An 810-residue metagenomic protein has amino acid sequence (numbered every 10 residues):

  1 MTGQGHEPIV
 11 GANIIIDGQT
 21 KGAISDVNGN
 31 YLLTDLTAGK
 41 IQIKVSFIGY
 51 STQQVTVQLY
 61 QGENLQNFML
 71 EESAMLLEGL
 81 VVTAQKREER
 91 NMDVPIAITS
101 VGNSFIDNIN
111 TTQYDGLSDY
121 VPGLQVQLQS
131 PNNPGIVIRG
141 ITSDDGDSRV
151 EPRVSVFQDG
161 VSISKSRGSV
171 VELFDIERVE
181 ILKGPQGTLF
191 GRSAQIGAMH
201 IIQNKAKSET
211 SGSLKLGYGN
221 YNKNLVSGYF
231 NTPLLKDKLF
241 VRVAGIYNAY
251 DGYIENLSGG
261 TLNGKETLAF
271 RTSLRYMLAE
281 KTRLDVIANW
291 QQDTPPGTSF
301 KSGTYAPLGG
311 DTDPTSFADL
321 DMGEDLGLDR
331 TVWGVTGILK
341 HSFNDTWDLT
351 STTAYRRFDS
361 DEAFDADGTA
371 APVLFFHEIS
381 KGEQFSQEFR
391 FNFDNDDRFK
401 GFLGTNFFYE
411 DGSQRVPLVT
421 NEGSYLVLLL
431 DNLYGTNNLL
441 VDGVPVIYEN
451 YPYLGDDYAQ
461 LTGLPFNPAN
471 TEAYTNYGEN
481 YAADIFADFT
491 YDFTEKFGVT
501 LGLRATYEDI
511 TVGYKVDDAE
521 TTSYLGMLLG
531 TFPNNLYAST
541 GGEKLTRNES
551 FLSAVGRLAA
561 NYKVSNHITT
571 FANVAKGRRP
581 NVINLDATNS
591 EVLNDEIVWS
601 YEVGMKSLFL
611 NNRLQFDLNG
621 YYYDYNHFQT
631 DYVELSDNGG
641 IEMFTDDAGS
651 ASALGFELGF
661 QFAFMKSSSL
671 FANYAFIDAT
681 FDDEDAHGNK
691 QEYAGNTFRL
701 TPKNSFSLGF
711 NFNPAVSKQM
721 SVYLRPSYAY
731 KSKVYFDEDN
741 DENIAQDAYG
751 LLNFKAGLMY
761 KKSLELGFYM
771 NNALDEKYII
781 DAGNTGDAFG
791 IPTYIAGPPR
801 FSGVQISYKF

Functional and structural regions predicted by a protein language model:
M1-E78: Periplasm-facing N-terminal accessory domains of Gram-negative outer-membrane beta-barrel systems
L32-D35, G146-D147, V154, D159-P185: Short acidic/polar hinge/loop motifs at secondary-structure boundaries that mediate gating or recognition
E151-P152, K165, F174-E177, T188-L257 (+7 more regions): Outer-membrane beta-barrel translocator/receptor signature
H200, S208-E209, G217, Y229 (+4 more regions): Periplasmic-side early beta-strands and strand-to-turn transitions of outer-membrane beta-barrels
R275-A279, D394, N406-F408, N476-Y625 (+1 more regions): Structural signature of Gram-negative outer-membrane beta-barrels, strongest in the C-terminal barrel of TonB-dependent
G334, I338-F364, K563, T569-R579 (+5 more regions): Membrane-embedded beta-barrel scaffold of Gram-negative outer-membrane proteins
S380-N392, D396-N406, E602, T697-F810: Conserved C-terminal beta-signal and adjacent last beta-strands/turns of outer-membrane beta-barrel proteins
N392, F402, E495, V499 (+3 more regions): Gram-negative outer-membrane beta-barrel transporters
